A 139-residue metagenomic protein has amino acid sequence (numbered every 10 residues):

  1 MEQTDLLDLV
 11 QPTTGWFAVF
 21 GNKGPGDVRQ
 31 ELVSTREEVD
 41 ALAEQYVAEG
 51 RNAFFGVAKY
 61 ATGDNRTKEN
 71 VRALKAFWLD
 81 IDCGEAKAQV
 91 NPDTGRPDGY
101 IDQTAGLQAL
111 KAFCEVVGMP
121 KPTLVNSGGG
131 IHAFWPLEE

Functional and structural regions predicted by a protein language model:
M1-A76, C83-Y100, T104: DNA replication initiation on ssDNA origins
A76-L79, K111-E115, M119-E139: Histidine-centered divalent-metal-coordination microenvironment in nucleic-acid enzymes
D102-F113: Active-site-proximal alpha-helical element of nucleotidyl cyclase-like catalytic domains and analogous helices
